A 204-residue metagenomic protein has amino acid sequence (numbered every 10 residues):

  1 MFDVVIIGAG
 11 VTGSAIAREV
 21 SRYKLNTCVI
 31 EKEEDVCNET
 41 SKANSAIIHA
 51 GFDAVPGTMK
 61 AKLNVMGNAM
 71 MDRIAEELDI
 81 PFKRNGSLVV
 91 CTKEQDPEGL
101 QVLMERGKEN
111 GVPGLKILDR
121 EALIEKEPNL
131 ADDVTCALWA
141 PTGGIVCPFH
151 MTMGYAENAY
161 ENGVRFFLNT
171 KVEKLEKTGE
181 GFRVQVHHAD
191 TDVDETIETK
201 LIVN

Functional and structural regions predicted by a protein language model:
M1-T12, C28: Beta1/beta-strand and adjacent pyrophosphate-binding region of the FAD-binding site in flavoprotein oxidoreductases
F2, D79, T199-K200: Local beta-strand N-terminus motif with an aromatic residue
A17, S21, N158: Gly/Ala-rich phosphate-binding loop of Rossmann-like dinucleotide-binding domains, activating on the conserved
S21-K42: Glycine-rich FAD pyrophosphate-binding loop
L25-T27, G114-L115, I202: Hydrophobic anchor at the start of a short beta-strand that flanks the dinucleotide cofactor-binding loop
E39-A46, L130: Short, flexible, mixed-charge acidic loops at enzyme active sites
A46-K126, T135: Dinucleotide-binding Rossmann-like beta1-alpha1 core, especially the glycine-rich loop that anchors the ADP
L138-L201: Helical element adjacent to the flavin cofactor pocket in flavoenzyme catalytic cores
